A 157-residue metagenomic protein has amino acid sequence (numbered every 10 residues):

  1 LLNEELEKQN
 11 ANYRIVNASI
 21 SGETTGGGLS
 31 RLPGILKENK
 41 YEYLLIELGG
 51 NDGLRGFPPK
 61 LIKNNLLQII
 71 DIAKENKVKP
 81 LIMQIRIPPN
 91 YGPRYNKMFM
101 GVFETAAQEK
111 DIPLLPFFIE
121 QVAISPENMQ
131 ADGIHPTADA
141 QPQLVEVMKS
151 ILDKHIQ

Functional and structural regions predicted by a protein language model:
L1-E23, R31-K40: Serine-esterase "nucleophile elbow" of acetyl-processing enzymes
L1-E4, S30-R31, M98-A106: Short, solvent-exposed amphipathic alpha-helices that sit in or adjacent to ligand/effector-binding or catalytic
R14-V16, K79, D111-P113: Conserved beta-strand segments of alpha/beta enzyme cores
I20-G26, G50-R55, L61, R86-N90 (+1 more regions): Solvent-exposed loop/turn segments at secondary-structure junctions within structured extracellular/periplasmic domains
G26-E38, P59-K60, N64-Q68: Alpha-helical scaffolding within the catalytic cores of extracellular/periplasmic polymer-degrading hydrolases
K40-G49, K63-Q84, P93, L114: Conserved, well-ordered alpha-helix/loop/beta-strand core segments that scaffold catalytic motifs
R86-Q157: Catalytic His-Asp segment of secreted/periplasmic serine-dependent ester chemistry enzymes
